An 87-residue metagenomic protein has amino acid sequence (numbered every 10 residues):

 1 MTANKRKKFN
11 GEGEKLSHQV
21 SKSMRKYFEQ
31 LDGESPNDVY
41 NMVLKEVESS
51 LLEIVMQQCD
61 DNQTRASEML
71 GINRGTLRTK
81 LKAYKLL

Functional and structural regions predicted by a protein language model:
T2-H18, K22-L87: Bacterial C-terminal helix-turn-helix
